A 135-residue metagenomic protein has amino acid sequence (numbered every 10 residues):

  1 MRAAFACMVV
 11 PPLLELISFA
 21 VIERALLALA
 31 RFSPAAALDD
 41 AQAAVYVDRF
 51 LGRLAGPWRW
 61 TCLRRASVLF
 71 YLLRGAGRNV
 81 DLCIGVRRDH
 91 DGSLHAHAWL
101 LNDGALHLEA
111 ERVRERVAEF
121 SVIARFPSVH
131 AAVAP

Functional and structural regions predicted by a protein language model:
M1-L63, Y71, G75: Alpha-helical membrane-targeting segments
F50, V68-P135: Hydrophobic/aromatic-rich core segments of domains that either
